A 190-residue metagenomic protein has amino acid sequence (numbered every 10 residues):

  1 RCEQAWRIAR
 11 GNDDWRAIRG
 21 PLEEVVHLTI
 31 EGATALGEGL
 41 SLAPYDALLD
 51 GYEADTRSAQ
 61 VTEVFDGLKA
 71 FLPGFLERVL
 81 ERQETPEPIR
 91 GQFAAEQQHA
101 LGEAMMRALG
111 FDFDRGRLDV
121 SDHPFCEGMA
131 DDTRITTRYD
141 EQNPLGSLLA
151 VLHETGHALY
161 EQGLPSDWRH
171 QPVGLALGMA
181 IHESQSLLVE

Functional and structural regions predicted by a protein language model:
C2-P144: Contiguous, non-catalytic segments that form substrate-binding/exosite surfaces or channel walls
T29, L145-G146, P172-L175: Alpha-helical hydrophobic/aromatic positions enriched in membrane-embedded helices and signal peptides
G37, Y139, N143-S166, E183-L187: Active-site recognition of the HExxH zinc-binding catalytic motif
D50-Y52, T136-E141, P165-G178: Short helix/strand-bridging catalytic loops that position acidic/His residues to coordinate divalent metals and engage
E81, D131, G163-H170: Short acidic (Asp/Glu) and glycine-rich catalytic loops that position anionic groups and cofactors
L175-E190: Post-HExxH zinc-binding segment in Zn-dependent metallohydrolases
